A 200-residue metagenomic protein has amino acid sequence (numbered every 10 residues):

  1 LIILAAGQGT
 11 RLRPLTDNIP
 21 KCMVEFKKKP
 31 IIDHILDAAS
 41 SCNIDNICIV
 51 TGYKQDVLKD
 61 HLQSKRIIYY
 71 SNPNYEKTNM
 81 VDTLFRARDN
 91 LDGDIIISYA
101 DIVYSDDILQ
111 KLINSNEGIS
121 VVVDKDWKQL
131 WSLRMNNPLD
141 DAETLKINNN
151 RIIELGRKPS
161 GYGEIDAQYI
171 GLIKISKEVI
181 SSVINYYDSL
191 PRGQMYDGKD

Functional and structural regions predicted by a protein language model:
L1-T16: N-terminal nucleotide-binding beta1-loop-alpha1 segment
I3, E25, K29-I97: Conserved N-terminal catalytic core of the sugar/cofactor nucleotidyltransferase
Q8, I19, K54, V179: A generic "binding-loop/recognition-motif" signal
R11, H34, V57-D60, D107 (+1 more regions): Phosphate- and divalent-cation-binding pockets in alpha/beta enzyme and binding domains that engage nucleotide-derived
I19, Q63-K65, S115: Short, structured coil segments at secondary-structure junctions
A100-I102: The conserved acidic donor/metal-binding loop of glycosyltransferases
D106-Y186, L190: Conserved core of the sugar-phosphate nucleotidyltransferase
Q194-D200: Catalytic core and acceptor-binding pocket of nucleotide-sugar-dependent glycosyltransferases
